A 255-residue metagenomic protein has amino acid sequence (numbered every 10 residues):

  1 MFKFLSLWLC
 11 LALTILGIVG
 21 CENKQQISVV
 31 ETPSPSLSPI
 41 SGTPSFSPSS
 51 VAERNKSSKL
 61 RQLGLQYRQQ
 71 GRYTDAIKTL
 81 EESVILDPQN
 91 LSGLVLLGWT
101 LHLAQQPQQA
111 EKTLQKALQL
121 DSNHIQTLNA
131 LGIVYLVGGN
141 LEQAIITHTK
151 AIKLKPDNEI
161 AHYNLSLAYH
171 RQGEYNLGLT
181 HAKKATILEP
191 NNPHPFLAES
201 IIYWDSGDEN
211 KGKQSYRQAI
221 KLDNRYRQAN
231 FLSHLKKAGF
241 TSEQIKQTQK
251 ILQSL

Functional and structural regions predicted by a protein language model:
K24-V51, S215-L255: Terminal, low-structured helical/coil segments at or just beyond the last alpha-helical repeat
A52-S92, L96-L103: Alpha-helical segment of the N-proximal tetratricopeptide repeat
Q69-T79, L103-K116, V137-K150, Q172-K184 (+1 more regions): Structural signature of tandem alpha-helical TPR/SEL1-like repeats, specifically the intra-repeat loop/turn
L86, L120, L154, I187-E189 (+1 more regions): Structural marker of alpha-solenoid helical repeat scaffolds
G93, T127, V134, A161 (+3 more regions): TPR alpha-solenoid repeat register
I187, P193, L197-Q228, Q253: TPR/TPR-like (Sel1-like) alpha-helical repeat modules
